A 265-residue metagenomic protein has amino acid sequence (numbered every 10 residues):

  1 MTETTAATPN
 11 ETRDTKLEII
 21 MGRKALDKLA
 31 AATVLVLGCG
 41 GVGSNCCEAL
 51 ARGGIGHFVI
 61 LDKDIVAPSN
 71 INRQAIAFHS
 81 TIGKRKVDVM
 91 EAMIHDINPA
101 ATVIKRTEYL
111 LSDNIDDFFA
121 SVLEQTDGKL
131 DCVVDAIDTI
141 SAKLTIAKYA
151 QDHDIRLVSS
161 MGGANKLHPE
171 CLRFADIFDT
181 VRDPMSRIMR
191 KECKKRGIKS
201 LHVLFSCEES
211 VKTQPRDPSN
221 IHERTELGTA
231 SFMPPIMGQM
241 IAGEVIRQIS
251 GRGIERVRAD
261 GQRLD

Functional and structural regions predicted by a protein language model:
M1-L35: N-terminal charged helix/coil linker that caps or initiates catalytic domains
T2-T8, L123-D131, T139-A142, D152-H153 (+3 more regions): Glycine-rich phosphate/adenylate-binding loop
V36-G38, L61: Conserved N-terminal Rossmann-fold NAD(P)-binding element of oxidoreductases
V42: Hydrophobic/small residue at the entry helix of a nucleotide-binding pocket
I55, I60-N98: Glycine-rich phosphate-binding loop and adjoining beta1-alpha1-beta2 segment of Rossmann-like nucleotide-binding folds
G83, V87-K129, I137-I140: A structured beta-alpha segment of the ubiquitous adenosine-cofactor-binding alpha/beta core
